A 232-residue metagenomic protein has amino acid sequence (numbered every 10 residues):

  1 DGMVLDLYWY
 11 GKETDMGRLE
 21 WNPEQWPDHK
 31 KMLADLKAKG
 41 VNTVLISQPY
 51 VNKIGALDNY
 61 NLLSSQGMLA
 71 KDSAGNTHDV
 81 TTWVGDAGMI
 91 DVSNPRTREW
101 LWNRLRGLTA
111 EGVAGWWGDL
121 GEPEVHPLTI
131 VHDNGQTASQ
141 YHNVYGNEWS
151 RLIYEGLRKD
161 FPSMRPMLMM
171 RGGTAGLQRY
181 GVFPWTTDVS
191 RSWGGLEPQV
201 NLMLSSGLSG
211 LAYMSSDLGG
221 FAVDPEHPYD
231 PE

Functional and structural regions predicted by a protein language model:
D1-E232: Catalytic-domain carbohydrate-binding cleft regions of carbohydrate-active enzymes
